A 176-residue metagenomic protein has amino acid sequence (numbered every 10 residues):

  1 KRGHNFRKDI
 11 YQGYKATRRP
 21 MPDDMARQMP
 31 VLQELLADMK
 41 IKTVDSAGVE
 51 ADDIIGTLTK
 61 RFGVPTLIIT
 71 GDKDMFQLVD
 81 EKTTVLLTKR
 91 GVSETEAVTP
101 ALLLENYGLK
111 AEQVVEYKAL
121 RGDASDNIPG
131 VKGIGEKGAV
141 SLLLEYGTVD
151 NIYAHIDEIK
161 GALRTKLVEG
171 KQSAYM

Functional and structural regions predicted by a protein language model:
K1-I69, K73-T99, S173-M176: Noncatalytic, basic helical substrate-engagement surface that gates or grips nucleic-acid strands
I41-K42, E81-T84, E94-M176: Non-catalytic nucleic-acid-binding/docking modules located in mid-to-C-terminal regions of nucleic-acid enzymes
